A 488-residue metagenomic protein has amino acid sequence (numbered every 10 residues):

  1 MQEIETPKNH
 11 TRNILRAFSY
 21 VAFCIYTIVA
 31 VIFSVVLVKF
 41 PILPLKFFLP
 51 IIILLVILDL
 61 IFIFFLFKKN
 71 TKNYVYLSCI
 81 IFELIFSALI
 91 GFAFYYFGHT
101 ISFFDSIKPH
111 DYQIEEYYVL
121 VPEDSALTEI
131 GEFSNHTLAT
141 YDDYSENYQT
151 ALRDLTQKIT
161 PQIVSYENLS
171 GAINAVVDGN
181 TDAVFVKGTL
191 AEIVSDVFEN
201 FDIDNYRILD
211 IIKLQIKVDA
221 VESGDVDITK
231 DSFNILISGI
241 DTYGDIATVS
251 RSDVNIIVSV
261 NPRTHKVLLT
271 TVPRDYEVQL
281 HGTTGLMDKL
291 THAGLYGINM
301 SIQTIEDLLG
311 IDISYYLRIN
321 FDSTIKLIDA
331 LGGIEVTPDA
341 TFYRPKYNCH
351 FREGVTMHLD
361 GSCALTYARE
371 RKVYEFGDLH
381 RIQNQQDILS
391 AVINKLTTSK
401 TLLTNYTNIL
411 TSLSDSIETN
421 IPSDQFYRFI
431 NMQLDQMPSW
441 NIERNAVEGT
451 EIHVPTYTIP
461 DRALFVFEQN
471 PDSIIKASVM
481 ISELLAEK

Functional and structural regions predicted by a protein language model:
M1-P7: Short, Lys/Arg-rich, polar N-terminal cytosolic tail immediately upstream of the first transmembrane signal-anchor
K8-S19, K72-V75: Membrane-interface helix-boundary signature
I14-F65: Membrane-embedded alpha-helical segments of integral membrane proteins
F64-N73: Cytoplasmic membrane-interface regions of multi-pass membrane proteins
N73-Y96: Internal/C-terminal transmembrane anchor helices
I90-P109: Hydrophobic alpha-helical transmembrane segments in integral membrane proteins
D105-E115, V121-E123, E129-K488: Non-catalytic, solvent-exposed segments at the cell envelope interface
